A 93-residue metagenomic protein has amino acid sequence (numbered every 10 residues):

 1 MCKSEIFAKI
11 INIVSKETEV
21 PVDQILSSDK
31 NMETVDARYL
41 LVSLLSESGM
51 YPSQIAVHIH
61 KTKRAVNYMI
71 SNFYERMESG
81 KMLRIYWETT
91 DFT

Functional and structural regions predicted by a protein language model:
I11, Y51-S53: Helix-turn-helix DNA-binding elements, focusing on the entry/boundary residues of the two helices that contact DNA
K16-R38: Short, Lys/Arg-enriched anionic-surface-contact patches
T34-M50: Short, amphipathic alpha-helical "recognition" segments used to contact nucleic acids or chromatin
S46, I70, M77: DNA major-groove recognition helix of helix-turn-helix
Q54-H58: Short alpha-helical "recognition helix" segments of helix-turn-helix
K63-N67: Helix-turn-helix DNA-binding helix
R76-T93: Short Lys/Arg-enriched helix C-cap and helix-to-coil transition segments that create basic nucleic-acid-contact patches
